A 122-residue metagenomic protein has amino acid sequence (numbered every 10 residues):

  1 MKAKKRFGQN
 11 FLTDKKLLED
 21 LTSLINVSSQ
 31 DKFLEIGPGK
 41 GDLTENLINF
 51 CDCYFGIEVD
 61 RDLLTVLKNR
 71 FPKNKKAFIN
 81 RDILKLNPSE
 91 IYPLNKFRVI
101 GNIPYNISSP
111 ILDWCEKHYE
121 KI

Functional and structural regions predicted by a protein language model:
M1-I122: Catalytic cores of RNA-modifying enzymes
